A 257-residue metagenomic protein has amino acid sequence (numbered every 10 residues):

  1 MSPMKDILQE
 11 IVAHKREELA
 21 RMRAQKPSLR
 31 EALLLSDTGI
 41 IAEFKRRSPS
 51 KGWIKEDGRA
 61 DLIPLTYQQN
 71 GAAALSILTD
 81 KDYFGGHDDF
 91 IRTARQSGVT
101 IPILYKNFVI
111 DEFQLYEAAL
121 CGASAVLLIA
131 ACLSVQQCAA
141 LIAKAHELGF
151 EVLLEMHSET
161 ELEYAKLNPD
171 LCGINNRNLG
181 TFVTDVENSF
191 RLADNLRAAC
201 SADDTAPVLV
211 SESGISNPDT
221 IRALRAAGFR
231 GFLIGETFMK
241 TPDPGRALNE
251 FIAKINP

Functional and structural regions predicted by a protein language model:
M1-I103, I110-E112, K144-P169, L179-S189 (+6 more regions): Conserved N-terminal beta1-alpha1 strand-loop-helix module at the mouth
L78-T79, K106-N107, L128-A131, N175-R177 (+1 more regions): Short beta->alpha connector loops at strand-helix junctions that form conserved, small/polar/Pro-enriched
L115-L133, C138, K144: A short alpha/beta connector and helix-capping loop motif
